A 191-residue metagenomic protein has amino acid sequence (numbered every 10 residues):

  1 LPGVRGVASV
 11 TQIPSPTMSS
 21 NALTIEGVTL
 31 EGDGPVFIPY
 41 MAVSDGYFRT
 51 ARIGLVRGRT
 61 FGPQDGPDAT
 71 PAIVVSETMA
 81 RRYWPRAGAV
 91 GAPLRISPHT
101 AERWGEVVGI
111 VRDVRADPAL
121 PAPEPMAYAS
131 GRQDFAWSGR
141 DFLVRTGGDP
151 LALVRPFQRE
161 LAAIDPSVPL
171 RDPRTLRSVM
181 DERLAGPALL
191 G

Functional and structural regions predicted by a protein language model:
L1-L189: Mid-to-C-terminal secondary-structure elements that act as membrane-proximal/extracytoplasmic interface segments
